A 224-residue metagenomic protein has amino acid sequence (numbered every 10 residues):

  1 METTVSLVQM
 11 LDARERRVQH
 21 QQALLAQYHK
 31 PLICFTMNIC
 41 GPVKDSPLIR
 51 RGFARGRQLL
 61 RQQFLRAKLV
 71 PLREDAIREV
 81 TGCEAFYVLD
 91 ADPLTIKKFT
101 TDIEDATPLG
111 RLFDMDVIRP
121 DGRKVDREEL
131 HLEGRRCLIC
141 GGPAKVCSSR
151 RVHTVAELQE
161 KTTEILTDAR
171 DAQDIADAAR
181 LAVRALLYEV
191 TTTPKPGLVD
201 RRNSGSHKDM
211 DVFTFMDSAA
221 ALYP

Functional and structural regions predicted by a protein language model:
M1-A67, R78, L94-K98, D102-D171: Long, contiguous binding/interaction regions
R73-C83: Short, charge-patterned binding micro-sites
T81-D92: Short cationic amphipathic helices and targeting signals
T167, A172-P224: Short, flexible loop motifs at catalytic/binding sites
